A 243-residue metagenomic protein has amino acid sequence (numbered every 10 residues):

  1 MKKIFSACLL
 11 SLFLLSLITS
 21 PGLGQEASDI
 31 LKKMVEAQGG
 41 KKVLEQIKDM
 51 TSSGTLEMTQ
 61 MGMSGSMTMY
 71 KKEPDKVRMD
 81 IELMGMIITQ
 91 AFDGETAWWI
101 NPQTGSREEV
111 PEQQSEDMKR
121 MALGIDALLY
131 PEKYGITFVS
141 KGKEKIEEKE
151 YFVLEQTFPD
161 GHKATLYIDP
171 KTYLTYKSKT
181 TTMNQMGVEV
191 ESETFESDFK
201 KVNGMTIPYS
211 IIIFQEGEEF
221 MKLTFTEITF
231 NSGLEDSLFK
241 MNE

Functional and structural regions predicted by a protein language model:
M1-A7: Positively charged n-region of N-terminal signal peptides that target proteins for export
C8-S20: Bacterial N-terminal signal peptides
L23-E36, V43-Q46, T96-H162, T182-V190 (+2 more regions): Flexible, processing/modification-adjacent segments and terminal tails in exported/periplasmic/extracellular proteins
S28-G105, V139-S140: N-terminal mature ectodomain segment of secretory-pathway/periplasmic proteins
T51-E57, D80, W98, K143 (+4 more regions): Residue-level detector of beta-strand face positions
T59-M61, E82-M86, E147, P159 (+2 more regions): Short strand-coil-strand connectors
M86, T96, G105-S106, Q215 (+2 more regions): Catalytic loop of the DD-peptidase/beta-lactamase superfamily, centered on the K-T-G motif and neighboring
E150-M241: Gly/Pro-enriched, hydrophobic low-complexity segments that function as extracytoplasmic propeptides/linkers
